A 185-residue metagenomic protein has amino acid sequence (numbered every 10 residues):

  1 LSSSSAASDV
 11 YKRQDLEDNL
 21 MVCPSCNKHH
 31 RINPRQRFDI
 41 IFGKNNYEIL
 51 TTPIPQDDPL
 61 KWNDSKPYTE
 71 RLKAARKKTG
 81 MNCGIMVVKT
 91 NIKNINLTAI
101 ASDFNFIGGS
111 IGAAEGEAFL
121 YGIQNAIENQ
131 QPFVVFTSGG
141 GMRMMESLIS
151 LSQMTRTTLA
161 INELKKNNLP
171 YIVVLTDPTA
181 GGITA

Functional and structural regions predicted by a protein language model:
L1-A7, Y11: Single conserved hydrophobic/aromatic residue that forms the stacking wall/gate of nucleotide- or nucleobase-binding
D9-R13, K28-R31: Short functional micro-motifs and their immediate structural scaffolds
D18-K28: Cysteine-rich micro-motifs
N27-V87: An N-cap/entry alpha-helix motif that binds or orients negatively charged groups
K78-G84, G109-Q124: Glycine-rich anion/phosphate-binding loops
V87-K89, Q124-N125, I149-V173: An acidic, glycine-rich surface segment that forms the CoA-thioester-binding/catalytic face of crotonase-fold enzymes
T90-A101, A118-R143: A structural preference for short, pocket-lining loop segments at secondary-structure junctions
F133-I149, L164-A185: Glycine-rich beta-to-alpha active-site loop
